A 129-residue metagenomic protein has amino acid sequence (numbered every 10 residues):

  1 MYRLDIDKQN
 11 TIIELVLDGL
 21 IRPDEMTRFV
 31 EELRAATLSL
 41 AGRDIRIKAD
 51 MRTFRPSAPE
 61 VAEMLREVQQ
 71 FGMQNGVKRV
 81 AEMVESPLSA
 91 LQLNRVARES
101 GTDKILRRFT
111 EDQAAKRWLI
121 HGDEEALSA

Functional and structural regions predicted by a protein language model:
M1-A129: Amphipathic, Lys/Arg-enriched alpha-helical "gate/interface" segment within cytosolic domains that mediates
